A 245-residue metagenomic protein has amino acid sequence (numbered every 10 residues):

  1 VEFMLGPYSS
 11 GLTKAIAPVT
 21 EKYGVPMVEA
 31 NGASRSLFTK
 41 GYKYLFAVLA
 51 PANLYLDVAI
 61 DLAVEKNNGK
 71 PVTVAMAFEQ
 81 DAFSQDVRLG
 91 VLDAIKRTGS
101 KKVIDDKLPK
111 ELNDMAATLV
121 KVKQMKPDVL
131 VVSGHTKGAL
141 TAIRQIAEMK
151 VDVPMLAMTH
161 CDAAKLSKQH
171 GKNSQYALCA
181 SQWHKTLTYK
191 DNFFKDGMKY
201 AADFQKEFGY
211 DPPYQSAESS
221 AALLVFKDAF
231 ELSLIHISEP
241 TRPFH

Functional and structural regions predicted by a protein language model:
V1-E2, V64-K66, D114-K126: Short, well-structured alpha-helical segments in soluble
V1-T39, V48, L108-M115, H135-L140: Beta-alpha junction/loop-to-helix N-cap segments that form part of ligand/metal-binding clefts
V1-Y8, V28-A30, V74-F78, K126-T136 (+3 more regions): Periplasmic-binding protein-like
K43-K107, V129, F226: An alpha-beta-alpha
V48-V72, D86, D114-A116, A139 (+4 more regions): Hydrophobic alpha-helical segments within soluble ligand-binding/sensing domains
I143-S220: Extracellular/periplasmic periplasmic-binding protein-like sensory domains
L224-L232: Short glycine/serine- and small hydrophobic-enriched flexible loop segments
I235-H245: Single conserved hydrophobic/aromatic residue that forms the stacking wall/gate of nucleotide- or nucleobase-binding
